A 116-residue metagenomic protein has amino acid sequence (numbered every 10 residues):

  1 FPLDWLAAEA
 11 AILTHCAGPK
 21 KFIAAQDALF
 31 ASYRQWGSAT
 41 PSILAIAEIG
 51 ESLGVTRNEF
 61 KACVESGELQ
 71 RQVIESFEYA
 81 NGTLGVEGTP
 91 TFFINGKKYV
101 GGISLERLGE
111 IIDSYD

Functional and structural regions predicted by a protein language model:
F1-E51: Structural alpha/beta surface segment adjacent to cysteine/selenocysteine redox centers across thiol/disulfide enzymes
E48-D116: C-terminal cap of thioredoxin/glutaredoxin-like
